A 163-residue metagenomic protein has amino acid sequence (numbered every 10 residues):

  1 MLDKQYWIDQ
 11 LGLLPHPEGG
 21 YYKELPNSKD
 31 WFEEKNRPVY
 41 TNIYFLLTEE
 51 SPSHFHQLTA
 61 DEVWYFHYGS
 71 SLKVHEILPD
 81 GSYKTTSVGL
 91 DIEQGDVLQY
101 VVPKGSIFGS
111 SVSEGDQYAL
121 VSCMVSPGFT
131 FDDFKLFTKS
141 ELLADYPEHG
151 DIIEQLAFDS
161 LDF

Functional and structural regions predicted by a protein language model:
M1-Y100, G109, G115-Q117, P127 (+1 more regions): Non-catalytic, conserved peripheral segments adjacent to functional cores
S110, T130-D133: Short catalytic/ligand-binding loop motif for oxyanion handling, primarily in non-cytosolic enzymes, centered on
L120-T130: Hydrophobic transmembrane alpha-helices
